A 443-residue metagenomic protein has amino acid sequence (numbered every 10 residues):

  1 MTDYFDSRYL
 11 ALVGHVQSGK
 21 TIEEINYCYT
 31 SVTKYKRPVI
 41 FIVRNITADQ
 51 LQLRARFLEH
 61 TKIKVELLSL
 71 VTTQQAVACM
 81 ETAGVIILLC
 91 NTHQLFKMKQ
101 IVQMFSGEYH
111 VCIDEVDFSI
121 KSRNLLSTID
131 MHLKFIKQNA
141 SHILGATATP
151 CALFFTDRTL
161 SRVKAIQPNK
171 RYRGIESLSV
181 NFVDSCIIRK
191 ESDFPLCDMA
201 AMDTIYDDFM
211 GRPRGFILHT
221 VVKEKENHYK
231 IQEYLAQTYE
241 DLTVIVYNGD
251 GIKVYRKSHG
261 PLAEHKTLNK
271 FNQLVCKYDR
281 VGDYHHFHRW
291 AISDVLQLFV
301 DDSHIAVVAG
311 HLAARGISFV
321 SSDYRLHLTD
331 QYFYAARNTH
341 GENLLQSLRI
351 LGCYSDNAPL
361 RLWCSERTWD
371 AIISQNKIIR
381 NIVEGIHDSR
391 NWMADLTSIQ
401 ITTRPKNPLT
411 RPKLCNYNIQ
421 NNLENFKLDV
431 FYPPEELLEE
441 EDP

Functional and structural regions predicted by a protein language model:
S7-E24: Walker A/P-loop
V13-S18, E115-S119, H132-R158: Conserved helicase ATPase motor motifs in RecA-like P-loop NTPase domains
H15-S18, I40-I87, L95-Q103, E108 (+3 more regions): Conserved C-terminal RecA-like helicase domain
T21-K34: Walker A/P-loop NTP-binding motif
M104-K134: SF2 helicase catalytic motif II
L153-M199: Interdomain hinge/linker at the junction between the two RecA-like core domains of SF2 helicases
L348-S374: Conserved segment of the helicase C-terminal RecA-like domain
R367-P433: Long, hydrophobic alpha-helical segments
